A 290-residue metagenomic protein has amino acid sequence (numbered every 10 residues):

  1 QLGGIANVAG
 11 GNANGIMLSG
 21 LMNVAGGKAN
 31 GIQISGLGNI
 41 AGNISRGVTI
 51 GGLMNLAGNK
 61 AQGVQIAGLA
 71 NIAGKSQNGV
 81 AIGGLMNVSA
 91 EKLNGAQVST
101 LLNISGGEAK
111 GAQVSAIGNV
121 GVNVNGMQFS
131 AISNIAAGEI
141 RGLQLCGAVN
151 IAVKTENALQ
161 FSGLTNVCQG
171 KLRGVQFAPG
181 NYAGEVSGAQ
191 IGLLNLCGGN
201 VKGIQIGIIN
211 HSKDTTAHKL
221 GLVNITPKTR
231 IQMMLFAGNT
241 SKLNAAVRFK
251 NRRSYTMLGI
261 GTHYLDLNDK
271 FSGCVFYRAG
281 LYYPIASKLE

Functional and structural regions predicted by a protein language model:
G4, G52, T100, A116 (+3 more regions): Transmembrane beta-barrel strands of outer-membrane/channel proteins
G4, I16, G20, I32 (+17 more regions): Hydrophobic, lipid-facing positions within transmembrane beta-strands of outer-membrane proteins
G4, L193, I206-I208, L222 (+3 more regions): Residues on the lipid-exposed face of transmembrane beta-strands in outer-membrane beta-barrel proteins
G11, G27, N43, N59 (+11 more regions): Transmembrane beta-barrel outer-membrane domains
I40, L56, I72, V88 (+14 more regions): Outer-membrane beta-barrel strand-turn architecture
S45-R46, K60-A61, S76-N78, L93-N94 (+10 more regions): Repeated loop/turn-to-beta-strand initiation elements of outer-membrane beta-barrel proteins
G118, G180, Q232-M234, L265-K270: Outer-membrane beta-barrel domain signature
L193, C197-Q232: Leucine-rich solenoid repeat scaffolds
